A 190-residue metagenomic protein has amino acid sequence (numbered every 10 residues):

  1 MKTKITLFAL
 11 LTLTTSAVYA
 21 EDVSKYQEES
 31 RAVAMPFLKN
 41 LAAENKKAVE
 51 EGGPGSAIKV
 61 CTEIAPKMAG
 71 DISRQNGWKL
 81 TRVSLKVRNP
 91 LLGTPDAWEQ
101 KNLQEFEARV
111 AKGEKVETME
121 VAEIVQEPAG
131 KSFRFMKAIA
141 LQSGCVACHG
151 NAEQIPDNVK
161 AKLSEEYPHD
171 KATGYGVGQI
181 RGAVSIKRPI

Functional and structural regions predicted by a protein language model:
M1-L7: Bacterial N-terminal signal peptides that target proteins for export
L10-T12: Short, linear, compositionally biased motifs with a strong N-terminal bias
T14-A17: N-terminal signal peptide c-region/cleavage motif recognized by signal peptidases
A20-Q142, Q154-I190: Extracytoplasmic c-type cytochrome modules immediately beyond a signal peptide or single-pass transmembrane anchor
V146-E153: Detector for the c-type heme attachment site
